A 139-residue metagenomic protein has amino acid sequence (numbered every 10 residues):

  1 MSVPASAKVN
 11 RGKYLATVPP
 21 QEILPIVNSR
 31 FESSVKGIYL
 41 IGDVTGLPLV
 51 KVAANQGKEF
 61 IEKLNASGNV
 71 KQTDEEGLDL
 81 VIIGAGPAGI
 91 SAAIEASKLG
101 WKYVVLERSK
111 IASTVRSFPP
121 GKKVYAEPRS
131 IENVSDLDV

Functional and structural regions predicted by a protein language model:
S2-T45: FAD-site-proximal beta/loop scaffold in flavoenzymes
T17-P19, T73, R116-S117, D138: A short alpha-helix-loop-beta-strand transition element characteristic of N-terminal alpha/beta dinucleotide-binding
N28-S29, V70-K71, E127: Short, flexible, glycine/charge-rich loop motifs used to bind or transfer phosphoryl groups or to couple energy/partner
F31, K51-A53, G57-G68, E75-V105: N-terminal Rossmann-like FAD-binding beta1-loop-alpha1 element of flavoenzymes
V44-T45, G86-A88, K110: Residue-level detector of alpha-helix initiation sites
L47-V50, V115: A generic structural signal for short coil/turn motifs at secondary-structure boundaries
L106, S113-V139: Glycine-rich active-site loop/strand segments that organize a redox cofactor
